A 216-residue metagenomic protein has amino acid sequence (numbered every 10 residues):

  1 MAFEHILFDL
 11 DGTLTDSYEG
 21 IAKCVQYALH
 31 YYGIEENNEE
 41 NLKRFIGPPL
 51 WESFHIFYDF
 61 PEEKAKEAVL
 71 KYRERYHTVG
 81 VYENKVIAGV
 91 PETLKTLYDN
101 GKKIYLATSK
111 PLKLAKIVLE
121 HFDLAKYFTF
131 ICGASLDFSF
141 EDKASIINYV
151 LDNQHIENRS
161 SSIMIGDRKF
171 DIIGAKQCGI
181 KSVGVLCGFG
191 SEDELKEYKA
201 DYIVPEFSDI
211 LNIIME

Functional and structural regions predicted by a protein language model:
A2-P91, Y98-N100, K113: N-terminal helical cap/lid subdomain that shapes the substrate entry/recognition surface in HAD-like hydrolases
C24, S53, G89, L114-I117 (+3 more regions): Phosphate- and divalent-cation-binding pockets in alpha/beta enzyme and binding domains that engage nucleotide-derived
Q26, H30-Y32, E52-E62, E83 (+3 more regions): Substrate-recognition/cap helix-loop segment adjacent to the acidic, metal-dependent catalytic center of Asp-based
P91-D99, L151, I172-K176: Surface-exposed amphipathic alpha-helices with a cationic face
F122-C132, E194-N212: Structural recognition of alpha->loop->beta junctions
M164-Y202: Acidic, Mg2+-coordinating phosphoryl-transfer loop and its flanking beta/alpha structural elements, shared across
